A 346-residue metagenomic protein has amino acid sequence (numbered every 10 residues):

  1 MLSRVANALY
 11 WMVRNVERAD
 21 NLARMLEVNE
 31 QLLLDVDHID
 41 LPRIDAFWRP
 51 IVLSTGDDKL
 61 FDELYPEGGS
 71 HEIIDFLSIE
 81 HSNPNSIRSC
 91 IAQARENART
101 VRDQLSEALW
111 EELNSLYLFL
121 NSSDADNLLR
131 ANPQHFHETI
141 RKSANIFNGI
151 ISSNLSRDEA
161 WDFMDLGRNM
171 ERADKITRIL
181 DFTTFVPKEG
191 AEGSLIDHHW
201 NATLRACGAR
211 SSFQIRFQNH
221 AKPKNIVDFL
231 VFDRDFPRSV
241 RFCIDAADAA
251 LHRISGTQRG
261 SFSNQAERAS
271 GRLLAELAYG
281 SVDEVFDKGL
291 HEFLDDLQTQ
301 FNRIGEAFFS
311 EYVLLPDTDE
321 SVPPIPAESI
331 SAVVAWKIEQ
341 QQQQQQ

Functional and structural regions predicted by a protein language model:
M1-Q346: Alpha-helical transmembrane segments and their helix-helix packing motifs
